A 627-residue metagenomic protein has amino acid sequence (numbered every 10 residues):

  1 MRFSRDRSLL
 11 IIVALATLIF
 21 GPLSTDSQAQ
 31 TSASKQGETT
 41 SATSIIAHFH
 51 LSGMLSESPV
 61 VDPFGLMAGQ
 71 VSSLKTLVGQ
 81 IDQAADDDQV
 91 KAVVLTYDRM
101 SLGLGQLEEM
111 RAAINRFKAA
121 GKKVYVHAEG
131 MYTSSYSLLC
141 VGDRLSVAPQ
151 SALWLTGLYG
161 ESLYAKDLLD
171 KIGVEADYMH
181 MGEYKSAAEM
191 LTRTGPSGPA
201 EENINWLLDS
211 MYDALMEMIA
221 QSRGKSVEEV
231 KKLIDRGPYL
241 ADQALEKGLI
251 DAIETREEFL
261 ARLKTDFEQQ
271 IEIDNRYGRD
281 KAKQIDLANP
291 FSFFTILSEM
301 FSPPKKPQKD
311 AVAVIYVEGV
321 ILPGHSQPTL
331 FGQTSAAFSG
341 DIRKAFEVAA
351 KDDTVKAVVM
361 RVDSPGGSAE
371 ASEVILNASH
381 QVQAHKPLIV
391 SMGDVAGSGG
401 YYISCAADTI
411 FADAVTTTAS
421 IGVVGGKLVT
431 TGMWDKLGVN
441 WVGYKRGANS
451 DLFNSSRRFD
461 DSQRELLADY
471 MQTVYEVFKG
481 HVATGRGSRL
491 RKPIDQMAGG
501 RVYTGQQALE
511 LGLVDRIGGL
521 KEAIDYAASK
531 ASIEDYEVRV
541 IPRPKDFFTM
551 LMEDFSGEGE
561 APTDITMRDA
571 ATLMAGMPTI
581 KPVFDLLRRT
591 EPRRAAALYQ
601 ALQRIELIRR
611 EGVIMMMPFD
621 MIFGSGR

Functional and structural regions predicted by a protein language model:
R2-S58, D62, A68-L77, Q150 (+7 more regions): Intrinsically disordered, low-complexity segments enriched in small/flexible residues
G37-L163, E299-M433, Q472: Cleft-lining beta-strand/loop regions that shape enzyme active-site pockets
V126-A128, K231-I234, D495-G499: Short beta-strand-to-loop elements that line the ligand-binding cleft of bilobed periplasmic-binding protein-like
S146-V147, I250-R256, A412, V514-L520: Short acidic-hydrophobic, aromatic-tinged amphipathic segments that line or gate anion-handling sites
L322, Q327-I605: C-terminal structured domain segments across diverse proteins
